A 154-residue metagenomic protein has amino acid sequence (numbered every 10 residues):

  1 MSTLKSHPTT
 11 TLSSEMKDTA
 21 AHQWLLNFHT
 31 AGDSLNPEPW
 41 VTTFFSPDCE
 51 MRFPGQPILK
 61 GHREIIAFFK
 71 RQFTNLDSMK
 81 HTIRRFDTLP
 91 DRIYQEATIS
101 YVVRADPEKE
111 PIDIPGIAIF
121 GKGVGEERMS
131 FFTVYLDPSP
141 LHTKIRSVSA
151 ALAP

Functional and structural regions predicted by a protein language model:
M1-S2, G61: Low-complexity proline/serine/threonine-rich segments in eukaryotic and viral proteins
S2-E15, K70-P154: A beta-strand edge to alpha-helix "cap/lid" segment located at domain peripheries
T11-P47: Short acidic-aromatic low-complexity motifs
T19-H29, F53-G55, F73-S78, S130: Short, mixed-charge, low-aromatic patches
A20, W40, E64, P140 (+1 more regions): Exposed alpha-helical structural elements
L25-G32, F45, I65, F69 (+2 more regions): Hydrophobic alpha-helical core bundles mediating ligand binding, dimerization, or RNAP-core interactions
E38-R92: A solvent-exposed, acidic/Ser-Thr-rich amphipathic alpha-helical stretch
